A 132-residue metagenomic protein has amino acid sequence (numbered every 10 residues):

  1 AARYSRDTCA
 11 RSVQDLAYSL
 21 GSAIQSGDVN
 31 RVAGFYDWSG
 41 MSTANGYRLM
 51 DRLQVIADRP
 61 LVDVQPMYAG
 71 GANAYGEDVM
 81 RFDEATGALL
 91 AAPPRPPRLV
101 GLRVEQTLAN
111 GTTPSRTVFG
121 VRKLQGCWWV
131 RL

Functional and structural regions predicted by a protein language model:
R3-S5, Q14-D15, S22, V29-P97: Short solvent-exposed beta->alpha transition segments
C9-A10: Inter-repeat boundary and helix-capping residues of tandem alpha-helical solenoids
S22-Q25, V118-F119: Alpha-helical interaction segments
Y68-L132: Exposed beta-sheet edge and beta->alpha loop/turn motif
